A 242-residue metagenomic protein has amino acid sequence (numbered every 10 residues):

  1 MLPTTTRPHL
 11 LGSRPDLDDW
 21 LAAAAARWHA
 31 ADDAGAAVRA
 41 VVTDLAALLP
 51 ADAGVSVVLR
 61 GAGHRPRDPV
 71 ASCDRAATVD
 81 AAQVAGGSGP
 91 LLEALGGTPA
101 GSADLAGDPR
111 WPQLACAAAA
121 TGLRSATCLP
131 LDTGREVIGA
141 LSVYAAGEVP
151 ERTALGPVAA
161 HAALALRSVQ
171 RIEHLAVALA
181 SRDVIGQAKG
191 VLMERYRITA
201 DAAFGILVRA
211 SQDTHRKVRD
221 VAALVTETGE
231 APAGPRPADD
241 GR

Functional and structural regions predicted by a protein language model:
L2-P3, L10-D68, T78-D80, T214-K217 (+2 more regions): Helix-loop-beta substructure at the N-terminus of cytosolic sensory domains that couple signal/ligand detection
R65-D68, A76-P112, C116-R124: Regulatory sensory and allosteric helical modules in signal-transduction proteins and certain transcription factors
S125-D132: Short hydrophobic beta-strand micro-motif common in sensory/regulatory domains
C128, G139-L141: Short glycine-/small-residue motifs
E148-R167: Amphipathic alpha-helical "output/dimerization" segments
R171-R242: Signal-transducing coiled-coil/dimerization helices and immediately adjacent hinge/linker segments that couple sensory
